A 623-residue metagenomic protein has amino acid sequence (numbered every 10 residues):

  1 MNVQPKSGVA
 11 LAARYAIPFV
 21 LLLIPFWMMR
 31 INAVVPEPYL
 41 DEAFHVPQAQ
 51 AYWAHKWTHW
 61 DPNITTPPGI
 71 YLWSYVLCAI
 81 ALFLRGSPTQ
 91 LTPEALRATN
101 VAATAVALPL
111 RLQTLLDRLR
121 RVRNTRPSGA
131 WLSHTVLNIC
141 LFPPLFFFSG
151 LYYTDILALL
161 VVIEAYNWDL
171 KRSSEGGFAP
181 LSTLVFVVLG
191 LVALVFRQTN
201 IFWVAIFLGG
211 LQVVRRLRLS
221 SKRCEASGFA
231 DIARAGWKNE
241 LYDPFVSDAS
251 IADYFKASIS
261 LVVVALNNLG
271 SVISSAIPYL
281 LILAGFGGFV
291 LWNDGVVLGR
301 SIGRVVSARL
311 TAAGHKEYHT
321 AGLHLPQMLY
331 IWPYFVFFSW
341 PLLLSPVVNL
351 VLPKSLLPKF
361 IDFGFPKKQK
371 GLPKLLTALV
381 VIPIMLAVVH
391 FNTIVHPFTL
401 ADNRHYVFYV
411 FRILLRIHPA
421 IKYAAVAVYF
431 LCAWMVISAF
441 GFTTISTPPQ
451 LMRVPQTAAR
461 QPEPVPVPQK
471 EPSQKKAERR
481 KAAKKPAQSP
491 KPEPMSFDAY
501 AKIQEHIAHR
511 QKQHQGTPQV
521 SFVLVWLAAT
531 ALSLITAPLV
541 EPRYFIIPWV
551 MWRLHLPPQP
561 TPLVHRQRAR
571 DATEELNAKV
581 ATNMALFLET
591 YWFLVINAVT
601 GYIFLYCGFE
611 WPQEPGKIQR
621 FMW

Functional and structural regions predicted by a protein language model:
M1-W623: Long, hydrophobic alpha-helical transmembrane bundles and adjoining juxtamembrane helices/loops of multi-pass integral
